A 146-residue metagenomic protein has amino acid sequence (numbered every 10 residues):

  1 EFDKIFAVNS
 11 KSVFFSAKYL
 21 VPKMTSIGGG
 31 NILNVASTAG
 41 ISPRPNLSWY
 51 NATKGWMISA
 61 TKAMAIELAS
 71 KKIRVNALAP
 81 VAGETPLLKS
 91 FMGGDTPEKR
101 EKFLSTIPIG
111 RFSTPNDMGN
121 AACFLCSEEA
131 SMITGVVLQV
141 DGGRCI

Functional and structural regions predicted by a protein language model:
E1-D3, K99, F103: Substrate-binding pocket helix/loop in short-chain dehydrogenase/reductase
F14, G29, R111-V140, C145: C-terminal substrate-recognition "lid" of short-chain dehydrogenase/reductases
A17, T53, T61: Active-site helix of classical SDR
P22, I66-S70, S131: Alpha-helical segment proximal to the catalytic Tyr-Lys
S37: Residue(s) in the substrate-gating loop at a strand-loop-helix junction that position the organic substrate next
S42-S48, K71, G110, E128: Active-site loop immediately N-terminal to the catalytic Tyr-X3-Lys motif of short-chain dehydrogenase/reductase
P43-N51, A63, F91: Active-site loop-to-helix junction immediately N-terminal to the catalytic Tyr of the SDR YXXXK motif in Rossmann-fold
